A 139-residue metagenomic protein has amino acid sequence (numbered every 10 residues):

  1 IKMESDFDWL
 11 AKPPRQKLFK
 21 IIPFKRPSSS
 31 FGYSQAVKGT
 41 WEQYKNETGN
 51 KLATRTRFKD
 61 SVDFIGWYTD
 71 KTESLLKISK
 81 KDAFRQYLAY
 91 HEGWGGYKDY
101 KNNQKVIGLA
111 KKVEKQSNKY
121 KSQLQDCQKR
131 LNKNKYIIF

Functional and structural regions predicted by a protein language model:
I1-L18, I65, Q86-E92: Short, functionally critical alpha-helical segments immediately adjacent to catalytic or ligand/cofactor-binding
A11, K25, V37: Solvent-exposed, flexible loop/coil residues
K12-P13, A53, K77, K101-N102 (+1 more regions): Short linear functional motifs in flexible/disordered or boundary regions
F19-K20, N50: Short helix-coil transition/hinge motifs at the ends and kinks of transmembrane helices, capturing the brief
I22-R26, K81-K133: Catalytic and substrate-binding regions of cell-wall glycan-acting enzymes that process beta-1,4-linked
S29: Divalent-cation-assisted or electrostatically stabilized phosphate/pyrophosphate-binding catalytic cores
Y33-R85, A89-Y97, S117: Alpha-helical segment that forms one wall of the substrate-binding/catalytic cleft in peptidoglycan-active domains
K133-F139: Low-complexity, Gly/Ser/Thr/Pro-rich intrinsically disordered linker/tail segments
